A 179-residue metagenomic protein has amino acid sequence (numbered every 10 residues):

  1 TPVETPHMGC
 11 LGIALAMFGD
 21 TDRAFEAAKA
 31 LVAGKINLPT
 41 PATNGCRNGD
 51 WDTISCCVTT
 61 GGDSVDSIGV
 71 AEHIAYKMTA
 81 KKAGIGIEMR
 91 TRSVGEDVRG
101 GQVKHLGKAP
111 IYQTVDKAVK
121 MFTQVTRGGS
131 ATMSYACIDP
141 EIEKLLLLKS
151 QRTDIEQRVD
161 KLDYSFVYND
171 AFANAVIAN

Functional and structural regions predicted by a protein language model:
T1-N179: Extended catalytic cores of very large enzyme megasubunits
